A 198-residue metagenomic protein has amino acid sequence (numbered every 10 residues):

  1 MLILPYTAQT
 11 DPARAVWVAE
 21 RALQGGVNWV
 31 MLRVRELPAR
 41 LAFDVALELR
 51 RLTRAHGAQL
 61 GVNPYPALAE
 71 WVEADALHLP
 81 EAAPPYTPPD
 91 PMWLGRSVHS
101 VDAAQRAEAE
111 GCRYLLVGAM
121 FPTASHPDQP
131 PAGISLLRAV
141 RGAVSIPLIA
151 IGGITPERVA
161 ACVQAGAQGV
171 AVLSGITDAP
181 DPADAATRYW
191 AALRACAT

Functional and structural regions predicted by a protein language model:
M1-H78, A83-Y114, Q129-A132, A139 (+4 more regions): Conserved N-terminal beta1-alpha1 strand-loop-helix module at the mouth
A119: Flexible, small-/acidic-enriched active-site or ligand-binding loops
H126: A short acidic, glycine-rich active-site loop that binds or catalyzes chemistry on phosphate/adenosine moieties
Q168: Short, glycine/charged-rich "phosphate-handling" switch motifs in NTP-dependent and phosphotransfer domains
